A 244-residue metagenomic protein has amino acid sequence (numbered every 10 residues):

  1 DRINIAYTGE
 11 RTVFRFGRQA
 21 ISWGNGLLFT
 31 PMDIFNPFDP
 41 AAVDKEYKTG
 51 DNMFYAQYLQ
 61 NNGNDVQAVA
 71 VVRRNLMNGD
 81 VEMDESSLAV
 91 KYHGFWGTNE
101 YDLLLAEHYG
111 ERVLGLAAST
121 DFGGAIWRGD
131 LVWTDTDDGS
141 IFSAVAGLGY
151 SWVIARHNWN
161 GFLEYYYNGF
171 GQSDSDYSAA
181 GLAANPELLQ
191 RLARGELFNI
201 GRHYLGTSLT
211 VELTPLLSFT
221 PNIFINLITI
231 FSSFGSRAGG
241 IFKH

Functional and structural regions predicted by a protein language model:
D1, T8, K48-N52, D84-L88 (+6 more regions): Residues that define the transmembrane beta-barrel architecture of outer-membrane proteins
D1-D65, V71-R73: Outer membrane beta-barrel
R2-Y7, F54-Y58, V90-G94, L116-T120 (+4 more regions): Residues on the lipid-exposed face of transmembrane beta-strands in outer-membrane beta-barrel proteins
G9-R11, A20-S22, V72-R74, W96 (+7 more regions): Transmembrane beta-strands of outer-membrane beta-barrel pores
R11-F14, G63-V66, W96-L103, G124-R128 (+3 more regions): Repeated loop/turn-to-beta-strand initiation elements of outer-membrane beta-barrel proteins
F16, A56, A68, L103-L105 (+6 more regions): Membrane-embedded beta-strand positions of outer-membrane beta-barrel proteins
L27-D33, N78-D84, V113-L116, G139-V145 (+3 more regions): Outer-membrane beta-barrel translocator domains and adjoining extracellular loop/strand segments of Gram-negative
A125-L227: Detector for outer-membrane/organellar transmembrane beta-barrel domains, recognizing the amphipathic beta-strand
